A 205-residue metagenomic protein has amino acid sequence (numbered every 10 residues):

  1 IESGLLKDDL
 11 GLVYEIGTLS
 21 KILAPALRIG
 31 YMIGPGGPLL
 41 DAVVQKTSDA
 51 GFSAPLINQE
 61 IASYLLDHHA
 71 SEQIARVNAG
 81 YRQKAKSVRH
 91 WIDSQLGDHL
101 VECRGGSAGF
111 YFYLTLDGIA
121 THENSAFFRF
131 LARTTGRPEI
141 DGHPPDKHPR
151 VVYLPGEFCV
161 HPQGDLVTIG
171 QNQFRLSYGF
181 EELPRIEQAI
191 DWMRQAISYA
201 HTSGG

Functional and structural regions predicted by a protein language model:
I1-G205: PLP-dependent class I/II
